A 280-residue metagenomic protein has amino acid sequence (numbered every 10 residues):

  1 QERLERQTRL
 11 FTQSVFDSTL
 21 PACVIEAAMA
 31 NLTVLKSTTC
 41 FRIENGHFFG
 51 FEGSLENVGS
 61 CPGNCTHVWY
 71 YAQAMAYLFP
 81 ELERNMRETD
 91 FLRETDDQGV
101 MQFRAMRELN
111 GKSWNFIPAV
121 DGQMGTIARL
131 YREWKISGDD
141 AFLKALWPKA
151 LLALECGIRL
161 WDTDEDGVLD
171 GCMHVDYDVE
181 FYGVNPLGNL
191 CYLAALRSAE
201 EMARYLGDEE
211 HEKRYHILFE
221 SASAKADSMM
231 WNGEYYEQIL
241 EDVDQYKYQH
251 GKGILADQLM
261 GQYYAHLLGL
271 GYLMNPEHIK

Functional and structural regions predicted by a protein language model:
Q1-E2, E210: Short cytoplasmic-facing helical segments at TM-TM junctions of multi-pass membrane proteins
E2-R159, E165, D170-H174, G251-I279: Substrate-binding groove/exosite segments of carbohydrate-active enzymes
E155, D166-W231: Hydrophobic, small-residue-rich alpha-helical packing segments that form membrane-like cores
E200-L206, I217-K280: Carbohydrate-active enzyme catalytic cores, enriched for enzymes that act on polyanionic acidic polysaccharides
